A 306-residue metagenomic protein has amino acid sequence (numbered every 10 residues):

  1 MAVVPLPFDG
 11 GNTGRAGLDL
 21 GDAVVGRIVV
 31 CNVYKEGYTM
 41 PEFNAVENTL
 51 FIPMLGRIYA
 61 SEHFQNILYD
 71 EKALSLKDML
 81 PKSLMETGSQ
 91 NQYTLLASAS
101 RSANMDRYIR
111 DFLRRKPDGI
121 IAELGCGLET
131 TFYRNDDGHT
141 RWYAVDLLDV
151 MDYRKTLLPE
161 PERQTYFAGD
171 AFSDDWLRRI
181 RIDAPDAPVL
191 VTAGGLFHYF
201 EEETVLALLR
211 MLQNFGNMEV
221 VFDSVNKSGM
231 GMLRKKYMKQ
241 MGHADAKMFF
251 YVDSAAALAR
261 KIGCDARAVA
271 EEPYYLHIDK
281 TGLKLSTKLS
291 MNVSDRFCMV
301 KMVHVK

Functional and structural regions predicted by a protein language model:
C31-A122, C126-G169, I180: Rossmann-like AdoMet
D175-P185: Short amphipathic alpha-helix with an adjacent loop that forms part of the alpha/beta core around
V191-T192: A conserved beta-strand element that flanks and buttresses the S-adenosyl-L-methionine
Y199-M211: A short, conserved alpha-helix within the catalytic core of class I
G216-K227: Conserved beta-strand signature within the Rossmann-like core of class I S-adenosyl-L-methionine
G231-A246: Short, glycine-/aromatic-enriched active-site segment of Class I SAM-dependent methyltransferases
K247-E271: Short alpha-helix
A266-V293: Conserved catalytic loop of SAM-dependent methyltransferase domains
